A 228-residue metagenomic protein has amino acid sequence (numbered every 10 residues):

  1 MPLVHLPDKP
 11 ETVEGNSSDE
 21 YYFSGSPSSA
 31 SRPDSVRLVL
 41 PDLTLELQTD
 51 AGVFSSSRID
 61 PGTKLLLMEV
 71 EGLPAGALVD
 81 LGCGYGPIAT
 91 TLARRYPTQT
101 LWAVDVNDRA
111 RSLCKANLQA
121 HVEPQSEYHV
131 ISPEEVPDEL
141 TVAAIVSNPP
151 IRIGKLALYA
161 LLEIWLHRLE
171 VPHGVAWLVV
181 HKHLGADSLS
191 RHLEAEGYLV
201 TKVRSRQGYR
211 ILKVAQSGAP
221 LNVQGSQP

Functional and structural regions predicted by a protein language model:
M1-L40, G52, S56: N-terminal auxiliary segments of SAM/dcSAM-dependent transferases
E20-R32, K182-P228: Class I S-adenosyl-L-methionine
T49-L67: Conserved SAM-binding loop and adjacent beta-strand
P61-D138, A144-S147: Conserved SAM/SAH cofactor-binding pocket of Class I
T98-Q99, P172-G174: A short helix->loop->beta-strand "cap" motif at the edges of active sites that frequently abuts
A143-L156: A short SAM/SAH-binding and catalytic strip from SAM-dependent methyltransferases
Y159-P172: A short glycine-rich, Lys/Arg-flanked "PGG" loop and its adjoining helix->strand segment in the class I
H173-H181: Conserved beta-strand signature within the Rossmann-like core of class I S-adenosyl-L-methionine
